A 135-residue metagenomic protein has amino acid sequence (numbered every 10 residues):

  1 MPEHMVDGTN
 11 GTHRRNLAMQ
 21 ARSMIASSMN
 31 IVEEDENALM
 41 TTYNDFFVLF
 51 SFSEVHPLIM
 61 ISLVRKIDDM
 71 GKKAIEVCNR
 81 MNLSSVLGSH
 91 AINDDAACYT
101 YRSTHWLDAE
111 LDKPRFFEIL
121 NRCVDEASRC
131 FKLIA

Functional and structural regions predicted by a protein language model:
M1-V48, S84-N93: Charge-rich, low-complexity N-terminal segments
H13-L17, D69-A74, R115, I119-R122 (+1 more regions): Short amphipathic alpha-helical segments
R14-S28, H56-K73: Charged, low-complexity, helix/coiled-coil-prone segments
S28, V77-S84, I119-L133: Conserved short hydrophobic interaction patches
A38-I67: Short N-terminal mixed-charge amphipathic segments
S51, G71, L111: Short acidic, gly/pro-rich beta-turn/loop elements at beta-sheet edges and active-site/ligand-binding grooves
M60-C98, R102: Short, internal acidic amphipathic alpha-helical interface segments that mediate docking to partner proteins
A96-N121, D125, K132-A135: Well-ordered alpha/beta subsegment
